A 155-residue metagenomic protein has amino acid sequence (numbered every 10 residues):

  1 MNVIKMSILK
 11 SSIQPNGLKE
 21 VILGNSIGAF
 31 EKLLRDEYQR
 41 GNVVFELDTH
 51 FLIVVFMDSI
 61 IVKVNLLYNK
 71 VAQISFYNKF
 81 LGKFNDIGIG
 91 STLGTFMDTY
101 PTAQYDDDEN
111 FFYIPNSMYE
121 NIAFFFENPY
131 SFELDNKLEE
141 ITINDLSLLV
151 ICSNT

Functional and structural regions predicted by a protein language model:
M1-T155: Short helix/turn-capping signatures at newly exposed starts of structured segments
